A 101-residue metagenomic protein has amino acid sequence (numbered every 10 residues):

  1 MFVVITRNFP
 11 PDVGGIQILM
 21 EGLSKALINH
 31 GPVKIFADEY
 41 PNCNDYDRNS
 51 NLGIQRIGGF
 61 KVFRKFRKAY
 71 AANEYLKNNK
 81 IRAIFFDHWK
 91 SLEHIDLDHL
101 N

Functional and structural regions predicted by a protein language model:
M1-V3: Extreme N-terminal starter segment of soluble prokaryotic enzymes
T6-V13, L19-R64: N-terminal strand-loop element at the rim of the active site of nucleotide-sugar-dependent glycosyltransferases
V13-G14, H94: Short N-terminal helix/helix-N-cap motif within the alpha/beta-hydrolase-1
F63, L92-H94: Short glycine-rich, flexible loops that bind phosphorylated cofactors or substrates
A69-K80: Short, well-structured alpha-helical segments in soluble
A83-F85, L97-N101: Active-site proximal beta-strand in glycosyltransferases
F86-L92: Short His-centered aromatic/hydrophobic patch
